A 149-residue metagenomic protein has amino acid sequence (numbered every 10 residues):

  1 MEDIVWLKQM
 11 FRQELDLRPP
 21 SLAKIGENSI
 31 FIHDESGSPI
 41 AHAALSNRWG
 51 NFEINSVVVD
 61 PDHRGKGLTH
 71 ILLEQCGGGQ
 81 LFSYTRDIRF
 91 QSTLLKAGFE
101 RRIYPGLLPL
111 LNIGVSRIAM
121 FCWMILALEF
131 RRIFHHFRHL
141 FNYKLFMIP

Functional and structural regions predicted by a protein language model:
M1-P20, F31-D34, M120, H136 (+1 more regions): Short amphipathic alpha-helix that is part of the acyltransferase structural core
R12-P61: A conserved beta-strand-loop-helix scaffold within acyl/acetyltransferase catalytic domains
G50, R64, R89-F90: Short phosphate-engaging motifs
V59, R64-G78: Conserved acetyl-CoA-binding loop-helix of GNAT-fold acetyltransferases
G77-T93, P105: Conserved GNAT acetyl-CoA-binding A-motif
Y84, E100-I133: Conserved catalytic-core motifs of GNAT/GCN5-like acyltransferases
L94-F99: Conserved active-site tyrosine of GNAT-family acetyltransferases
